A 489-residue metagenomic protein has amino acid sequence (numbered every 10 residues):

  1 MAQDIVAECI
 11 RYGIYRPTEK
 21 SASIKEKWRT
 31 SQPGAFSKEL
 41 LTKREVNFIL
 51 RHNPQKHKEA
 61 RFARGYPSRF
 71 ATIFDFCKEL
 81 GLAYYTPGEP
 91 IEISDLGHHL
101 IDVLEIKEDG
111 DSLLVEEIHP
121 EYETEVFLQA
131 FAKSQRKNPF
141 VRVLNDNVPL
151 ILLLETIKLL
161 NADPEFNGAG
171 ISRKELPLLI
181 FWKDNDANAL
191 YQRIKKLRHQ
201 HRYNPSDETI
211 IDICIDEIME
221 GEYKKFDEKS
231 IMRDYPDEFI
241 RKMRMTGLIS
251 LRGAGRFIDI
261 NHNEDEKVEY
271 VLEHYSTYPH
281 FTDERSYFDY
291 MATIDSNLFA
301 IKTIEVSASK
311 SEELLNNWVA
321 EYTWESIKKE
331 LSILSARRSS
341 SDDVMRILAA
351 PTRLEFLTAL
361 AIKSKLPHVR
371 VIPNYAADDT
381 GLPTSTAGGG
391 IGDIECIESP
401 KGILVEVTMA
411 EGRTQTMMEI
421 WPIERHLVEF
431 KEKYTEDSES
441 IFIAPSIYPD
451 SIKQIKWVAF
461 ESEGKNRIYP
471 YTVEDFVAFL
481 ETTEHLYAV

Functional and structural regions predicted by a protein language model:
M1-I333: Donor-sugar nucleotide-binding helix/loop cap in glycosyltransferases
A300, I304-V489: Catalytic core segments in nucleotide and nucleic-acid processing enzymes
